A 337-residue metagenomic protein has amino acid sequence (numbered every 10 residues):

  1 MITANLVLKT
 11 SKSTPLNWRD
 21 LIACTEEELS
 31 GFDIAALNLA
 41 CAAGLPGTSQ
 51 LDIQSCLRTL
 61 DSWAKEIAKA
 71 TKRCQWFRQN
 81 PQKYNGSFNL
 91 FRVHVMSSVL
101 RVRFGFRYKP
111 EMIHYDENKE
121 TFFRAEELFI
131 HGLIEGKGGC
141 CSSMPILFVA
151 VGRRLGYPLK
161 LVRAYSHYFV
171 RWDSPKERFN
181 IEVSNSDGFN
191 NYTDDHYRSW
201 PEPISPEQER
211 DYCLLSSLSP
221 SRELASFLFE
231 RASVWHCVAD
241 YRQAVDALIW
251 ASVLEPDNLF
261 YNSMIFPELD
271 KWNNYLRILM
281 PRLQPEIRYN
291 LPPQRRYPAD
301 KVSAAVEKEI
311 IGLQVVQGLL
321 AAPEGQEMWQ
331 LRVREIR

Functional and structural regions predicted by a protein language model:
M1-R337: A structural boundary/capping signal
